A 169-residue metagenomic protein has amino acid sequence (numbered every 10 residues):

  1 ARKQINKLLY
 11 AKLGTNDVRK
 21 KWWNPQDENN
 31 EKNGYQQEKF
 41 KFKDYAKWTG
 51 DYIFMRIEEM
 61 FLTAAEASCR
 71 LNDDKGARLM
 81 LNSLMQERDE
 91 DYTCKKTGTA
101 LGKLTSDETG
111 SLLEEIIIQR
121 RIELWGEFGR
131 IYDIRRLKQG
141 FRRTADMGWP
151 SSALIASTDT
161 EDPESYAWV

Functional and structural regions predicted by a protein language model:
A1-L8: His/Glu-based metal-binding/catalytic segments typifying zinc-dependent metallopeptidases
K12-V169: Acidic/polar-rich alpha-helix caps and helix-coil junctions
